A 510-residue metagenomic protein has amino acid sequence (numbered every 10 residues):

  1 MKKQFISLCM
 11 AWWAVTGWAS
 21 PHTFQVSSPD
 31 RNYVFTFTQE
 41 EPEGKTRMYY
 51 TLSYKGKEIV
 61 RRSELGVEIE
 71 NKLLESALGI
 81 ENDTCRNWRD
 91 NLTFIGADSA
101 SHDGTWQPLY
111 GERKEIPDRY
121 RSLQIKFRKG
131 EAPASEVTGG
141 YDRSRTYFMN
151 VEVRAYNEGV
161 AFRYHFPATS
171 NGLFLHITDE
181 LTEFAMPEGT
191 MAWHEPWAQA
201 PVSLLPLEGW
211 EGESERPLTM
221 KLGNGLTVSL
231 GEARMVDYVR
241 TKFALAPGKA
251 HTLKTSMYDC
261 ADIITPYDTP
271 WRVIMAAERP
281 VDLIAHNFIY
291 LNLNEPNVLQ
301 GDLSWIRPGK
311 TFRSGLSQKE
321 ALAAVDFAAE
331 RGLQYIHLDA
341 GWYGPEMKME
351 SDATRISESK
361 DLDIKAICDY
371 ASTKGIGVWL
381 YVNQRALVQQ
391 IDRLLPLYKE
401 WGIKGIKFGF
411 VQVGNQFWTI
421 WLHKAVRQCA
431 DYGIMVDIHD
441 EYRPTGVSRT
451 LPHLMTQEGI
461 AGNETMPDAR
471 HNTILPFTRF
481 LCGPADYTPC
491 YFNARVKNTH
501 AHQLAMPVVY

Functional and structural regions predicted by a protein language model:
M1-T23: Bacterial Sec-dependent N-terminal signal peptides
P21-P296: N-terminal accessory beta-strand-rich subdomains and adjacent acidic, glycine-rich linkers that precede catalytic cores
K129-E131, A155-N157, E188, A277 (+6 more regions): Short, flexible loop/turn elements at secondary-structure junctions
R143-R145, Y156, K319-E320, Q389-Q390 (+1 more regions): Short, glycine/acidic-rich beta->alpha junctions
Y267-Y335, D339: An acidic-aromatic substrate-binding cleft motif
A340-L504: Aromatic- and carboxylate-enriched substrate-binding clefts and catalytic-loop regions of carbohydrate-active enzymes
A505-Y510: Catalytic domains of carbohydrate-active enzymes that cleave complex glycans
